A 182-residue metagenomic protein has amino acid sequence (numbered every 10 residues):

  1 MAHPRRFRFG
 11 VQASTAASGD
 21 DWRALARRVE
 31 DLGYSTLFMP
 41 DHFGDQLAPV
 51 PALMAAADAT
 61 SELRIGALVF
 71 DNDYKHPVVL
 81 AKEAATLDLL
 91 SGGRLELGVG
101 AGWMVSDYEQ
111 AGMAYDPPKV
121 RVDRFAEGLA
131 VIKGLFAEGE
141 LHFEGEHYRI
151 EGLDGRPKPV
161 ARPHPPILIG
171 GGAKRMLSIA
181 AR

Functional and structural regions predicted by a protein language model:
M1-R182: Active-site-adjacent structural elements that line small-molecule/cofactor binding pockets in enzymes
